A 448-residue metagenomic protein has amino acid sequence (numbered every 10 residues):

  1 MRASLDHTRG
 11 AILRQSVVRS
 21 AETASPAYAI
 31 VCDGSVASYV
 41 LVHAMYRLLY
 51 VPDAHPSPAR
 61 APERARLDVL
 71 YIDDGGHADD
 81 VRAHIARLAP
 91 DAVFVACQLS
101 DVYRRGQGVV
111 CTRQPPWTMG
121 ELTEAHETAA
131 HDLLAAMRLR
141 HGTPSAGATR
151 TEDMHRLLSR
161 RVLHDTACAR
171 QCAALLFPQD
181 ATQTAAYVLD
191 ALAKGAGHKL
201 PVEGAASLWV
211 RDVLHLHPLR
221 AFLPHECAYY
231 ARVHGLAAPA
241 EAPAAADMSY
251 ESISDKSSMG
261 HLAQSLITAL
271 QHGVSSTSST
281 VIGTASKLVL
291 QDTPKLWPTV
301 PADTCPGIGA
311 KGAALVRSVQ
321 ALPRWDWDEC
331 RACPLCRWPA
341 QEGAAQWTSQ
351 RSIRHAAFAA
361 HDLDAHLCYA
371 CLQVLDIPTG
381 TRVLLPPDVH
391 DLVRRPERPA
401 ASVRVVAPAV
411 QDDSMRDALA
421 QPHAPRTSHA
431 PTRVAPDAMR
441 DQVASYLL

Functional and structural regions predicted by a protein language model:
M1-G204, P339-E342, C368, V374 (+1 more regions): ATP-dependent adenylation/nucleotidyltransferase module used to activate substrates
M1-I30, G34, P56-A59, A65 (+1 more regions): ATP/NTP-dependent adenylation/nucleotidyl-transfer catalytic domains that generate, transfer, or process NMP-activated
